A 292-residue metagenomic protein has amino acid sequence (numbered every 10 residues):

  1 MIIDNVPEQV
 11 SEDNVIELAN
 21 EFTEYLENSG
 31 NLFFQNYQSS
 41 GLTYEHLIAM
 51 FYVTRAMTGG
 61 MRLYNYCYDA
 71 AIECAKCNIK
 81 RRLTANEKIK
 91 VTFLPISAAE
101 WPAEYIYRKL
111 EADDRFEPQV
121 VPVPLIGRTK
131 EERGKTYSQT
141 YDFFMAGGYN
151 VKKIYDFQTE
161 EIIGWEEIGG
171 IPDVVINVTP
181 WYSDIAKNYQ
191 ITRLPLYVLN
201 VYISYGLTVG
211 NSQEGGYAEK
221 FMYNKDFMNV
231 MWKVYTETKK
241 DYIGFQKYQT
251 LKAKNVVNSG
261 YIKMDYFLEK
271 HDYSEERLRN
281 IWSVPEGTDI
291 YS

Functional and structural regions predicted by a protein language model:
M1-P172: N-terminal pre-catalytic "stem/leader" segment of glycosyltransferase-like enzymes
D69-E73, S204-S292: A nucleotide-sugar donor-handling region in carbohydrate enzymes
L94-A99, V123-L125, N177-W181, S204 (+1 more regions): Structural motif
A99, T179-Y197: An aromatic- and histidine-rich active-site surface loop
W101-P102, I126-T136, D184-A186, G210-S212 (+1 more regions): Short, charged/polar "capping" segments at the starts of alpha-helices and the immediately preceding loops
E111, I168-G169, Y189-Y197, K220-V230 (+1 more regions): Short, conserved loop/helix-junction motifs that constitute active-site signature segments in enzyme catalytic cores
G170-V174, V198, W232, D289: Conserved acidic residues
T192-V209: Active-site proximal beta-strand in glycosyltransferases
